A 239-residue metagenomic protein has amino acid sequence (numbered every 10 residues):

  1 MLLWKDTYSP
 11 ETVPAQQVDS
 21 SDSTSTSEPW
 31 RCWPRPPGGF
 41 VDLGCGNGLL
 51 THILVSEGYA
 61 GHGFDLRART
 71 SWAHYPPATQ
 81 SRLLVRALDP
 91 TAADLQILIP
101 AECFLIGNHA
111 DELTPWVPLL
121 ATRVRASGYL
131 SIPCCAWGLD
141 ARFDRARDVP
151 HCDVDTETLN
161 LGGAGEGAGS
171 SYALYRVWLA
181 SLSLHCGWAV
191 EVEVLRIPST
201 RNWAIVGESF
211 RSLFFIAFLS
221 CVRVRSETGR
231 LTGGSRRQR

Functional and structural regions predicted by a protein language model:
M1-R35, E208-S212, I216-R239: Intrinsically disordered, low-complexity glycine/charged-rich regulatory or linker segments that flank or connect
D6-T12, V18-G38, R86-A92, D148-G163: Intrinsically disordered, low-complexity domain-flanking/linker segments in eukaryotic proteins, enriched
Q16, G46, Y175: Conserved alpha-helical elements of sugar-nucleotide-dependent glycosyltransferases
P36-G46: Conserved class I S-adenosyl-L-methionine
L49: Conserved SAM/SAH-binding loop-helix junction of Class I S-adenosyl-L-methionine-dependent methyltransferases
H52-R239: Domain-level detector for long C-terminal conserved domains
